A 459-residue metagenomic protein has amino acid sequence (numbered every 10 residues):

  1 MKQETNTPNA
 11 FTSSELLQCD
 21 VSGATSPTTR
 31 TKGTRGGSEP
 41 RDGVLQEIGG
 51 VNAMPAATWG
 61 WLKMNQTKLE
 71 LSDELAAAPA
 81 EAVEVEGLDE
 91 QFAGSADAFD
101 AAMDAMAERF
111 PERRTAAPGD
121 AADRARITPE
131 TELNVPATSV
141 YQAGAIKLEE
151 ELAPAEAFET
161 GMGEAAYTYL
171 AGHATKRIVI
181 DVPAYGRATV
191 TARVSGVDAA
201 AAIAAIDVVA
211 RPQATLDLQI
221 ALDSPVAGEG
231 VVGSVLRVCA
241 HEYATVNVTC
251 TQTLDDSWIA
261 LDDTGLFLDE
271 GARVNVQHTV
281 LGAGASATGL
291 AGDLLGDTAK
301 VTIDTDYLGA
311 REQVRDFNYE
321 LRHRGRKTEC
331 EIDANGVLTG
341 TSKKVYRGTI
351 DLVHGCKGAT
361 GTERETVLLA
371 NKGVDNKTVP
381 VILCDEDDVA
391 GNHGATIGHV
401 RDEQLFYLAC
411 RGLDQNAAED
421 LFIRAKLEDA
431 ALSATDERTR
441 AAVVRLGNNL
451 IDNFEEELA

Functional and structural regions predicted by a protein language model:
M1-T245, C250-Q252: Short, low-to-moderate order helix/coil transition modules at the start of elongated helical scaffolds
C19, R41, Q46-E47, P55 (+5 more regions): Conserved beta-strand/loop scaffold segments within soluble protein domains that form the structured core and edges
